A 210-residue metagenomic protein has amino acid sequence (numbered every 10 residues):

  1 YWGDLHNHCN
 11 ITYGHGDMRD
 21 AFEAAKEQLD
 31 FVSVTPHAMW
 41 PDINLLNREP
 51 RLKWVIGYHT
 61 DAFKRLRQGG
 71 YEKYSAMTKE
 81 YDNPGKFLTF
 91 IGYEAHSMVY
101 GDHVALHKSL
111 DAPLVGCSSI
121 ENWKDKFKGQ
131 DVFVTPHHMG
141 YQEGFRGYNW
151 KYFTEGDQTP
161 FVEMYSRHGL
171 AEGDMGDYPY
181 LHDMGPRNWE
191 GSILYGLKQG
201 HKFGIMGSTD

Functional and structural regions predicted by a protein language model:
Y1-T209: Extended, charged catalytic domains and RNA/DNA-binding interfaces, predominantly in divalent-metal-using enzymes
